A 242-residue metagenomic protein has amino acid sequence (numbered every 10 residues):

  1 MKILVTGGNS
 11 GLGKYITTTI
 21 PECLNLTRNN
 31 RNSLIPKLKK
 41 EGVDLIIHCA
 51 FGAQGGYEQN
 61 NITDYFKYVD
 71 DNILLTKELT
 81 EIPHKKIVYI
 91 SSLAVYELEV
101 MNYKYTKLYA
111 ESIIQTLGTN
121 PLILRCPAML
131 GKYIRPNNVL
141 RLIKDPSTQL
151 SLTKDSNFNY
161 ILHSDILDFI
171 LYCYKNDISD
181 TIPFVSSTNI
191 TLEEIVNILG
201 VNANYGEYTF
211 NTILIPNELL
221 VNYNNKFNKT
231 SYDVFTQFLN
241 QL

Functional and structural regions predicted by a protein language model:
K2-P21: N-terminal Rossmann NAD(P)H-binding glycine-rich loop of SDR-like oxidoreductase domains
T6, D44-A50, Y89, P183: Rossmann-fold scaffold of SDR-type NAD(P)-dependent oxidoreductases
R31-D71, E81-I82, A94-E97: NAD(P)H-binding glycine-rich loop region in Rossmannoid oxidoreductase-like domains and their noncatalytic homologs
T63-L75, Y105-L108, I161: Glycine-rich NAD(P)-binding loop of the Rossmann-fold in SDR/ketoreductase-type enzymes
L74-Y105, L122: Conserved Rossmann-fold NAD(P)-dependent oxidoreductase catalytic core, especially the SDR/UDP-sugar
K104, L108, S112-F158, H163: NAD(P)-dependent short-chain dehydrogenase/reductase
L167-L214: Mid/C-terminal beta-alpha module of Rossmann-like enzyme folds, strongest in SDR-family dehydrogenases/epimerases
V201-L242: C-terminal amphipathic/interface module of NAD(P)-dependent oxidoreductases and related NAD-binding regulators
